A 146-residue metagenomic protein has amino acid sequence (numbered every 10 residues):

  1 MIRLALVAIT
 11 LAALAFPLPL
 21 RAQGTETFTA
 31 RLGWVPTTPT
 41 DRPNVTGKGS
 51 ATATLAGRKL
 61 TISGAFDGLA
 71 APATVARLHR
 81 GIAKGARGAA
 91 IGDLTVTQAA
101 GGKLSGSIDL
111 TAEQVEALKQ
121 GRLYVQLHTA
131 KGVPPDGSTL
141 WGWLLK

Functional and structural regions predicted by a protein language model:
M1-I2: N-terminal secretory signal peptides that target proteins for export/translocation
A5-A15: Bacterial N-terminal signal peptides
L18-A76, R80-K146: Metal-centered catalytic cores of metalloenzymes
